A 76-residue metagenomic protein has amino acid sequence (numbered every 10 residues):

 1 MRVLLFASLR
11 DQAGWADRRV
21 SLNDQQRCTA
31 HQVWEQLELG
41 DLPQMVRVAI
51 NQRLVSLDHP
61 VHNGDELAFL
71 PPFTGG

Functional and structural regions predicted by a protein language model:
M1-G75: Ubiquitin-like/PB1-type beta-grasp interaction modules and other compact soluble beta-rich domains
